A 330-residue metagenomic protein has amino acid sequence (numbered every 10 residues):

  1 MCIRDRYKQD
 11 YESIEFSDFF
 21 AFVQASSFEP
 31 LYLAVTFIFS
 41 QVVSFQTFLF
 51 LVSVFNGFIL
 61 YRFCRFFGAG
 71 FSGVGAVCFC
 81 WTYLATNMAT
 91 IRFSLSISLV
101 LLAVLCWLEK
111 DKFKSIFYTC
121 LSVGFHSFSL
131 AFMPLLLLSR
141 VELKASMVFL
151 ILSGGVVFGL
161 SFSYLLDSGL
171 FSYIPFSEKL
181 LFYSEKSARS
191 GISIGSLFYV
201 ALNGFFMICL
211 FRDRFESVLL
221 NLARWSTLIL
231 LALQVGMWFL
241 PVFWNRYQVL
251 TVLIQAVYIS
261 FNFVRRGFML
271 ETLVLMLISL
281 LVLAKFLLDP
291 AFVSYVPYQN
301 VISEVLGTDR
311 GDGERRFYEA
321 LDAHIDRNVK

Functional and structural regions predicted by a protein language model:
M1-I3: Short, small-residue-biased leader/transition segments that mark boundaries at the very start of proteins
Y7-F20, L136-V252, P290-R310: Alpha-helical transmembrane segments and terminal signal-anchor/GPI-anchor hydrophobic tails, characterized by long
Y7-V43: Short hydrophobic/aromatic helix or loop-helix immediately within or flanking a transmembrane segment in polytopic
P30, Q41-F58: Loop-to-helix entry region of an early transmembrane alpha helix in multi-pass inner-membrane enzymes
Y61-W81: Transmembrane-helix signature of polytopic, membrane-embedded enzymes that assemble or transfer cell-envelope glycans
M88-S94: Short acidic/glycine- and proline-prone juxtamembrane loop motifs at membrane-interface regions of multi-pass membrane
V100-K114: Membrane-interface transmembrane helices that cradle and orient dolichyl/undecaprenyl
S226, I254, V274-K330: Transmembrane helical bundles and short interhelical boundary loops of multi-pass, membrane-embedded
